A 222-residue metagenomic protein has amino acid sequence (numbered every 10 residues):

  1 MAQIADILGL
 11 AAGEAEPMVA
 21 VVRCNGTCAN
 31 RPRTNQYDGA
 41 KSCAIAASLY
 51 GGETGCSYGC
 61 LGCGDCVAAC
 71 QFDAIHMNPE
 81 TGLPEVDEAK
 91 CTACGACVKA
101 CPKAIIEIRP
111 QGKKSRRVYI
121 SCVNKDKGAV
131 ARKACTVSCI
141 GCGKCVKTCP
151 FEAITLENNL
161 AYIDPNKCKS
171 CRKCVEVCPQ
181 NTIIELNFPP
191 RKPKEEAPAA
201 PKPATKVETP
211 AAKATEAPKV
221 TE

Functional and structural regions predicted by a protein language model:
M1-C142, V146-T148, V177, N181-I184 (+1 more regions): Ferredoxin-type iron-sulfur electron-transfer modules and their immediate structural context
L83, N159-L160: Short beta-strand element(s) in the Bergerat
K144, P150, I154-L156, Y162: Strongly charged, low-complexity linkers/loops
